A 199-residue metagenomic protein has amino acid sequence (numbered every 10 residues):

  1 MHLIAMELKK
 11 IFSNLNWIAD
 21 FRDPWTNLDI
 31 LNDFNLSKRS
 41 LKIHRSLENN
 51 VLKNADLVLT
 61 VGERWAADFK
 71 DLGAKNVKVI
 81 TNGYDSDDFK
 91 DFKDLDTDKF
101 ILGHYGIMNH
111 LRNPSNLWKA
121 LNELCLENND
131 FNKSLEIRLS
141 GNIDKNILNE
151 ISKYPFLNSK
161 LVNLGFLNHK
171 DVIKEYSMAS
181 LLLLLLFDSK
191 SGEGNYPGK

Functional and structural regions predicted by a protein language model:
M1-S13, A19-N27: An aromatic- and histidine-rich active-site surface loop
L3, E7-I11, K38-V58: Membrane-proximal helix-turn-helix segments that form the acceptor-binding/catalytic region of lipid-linked
N16, N27-N50, S86: Nucleotide-sugar donor phosphate/pyrophosphate-binding loop at the beta->alpha transition of glycosyltransferases
L31, Y84-K99: Acidic anion/phosphate-binding donor-loop and adjacent secondary structure in glycosyltransferase catalytic cores
R64, G83: Carbohydrate-associated surface elements
L95-R112, W118-L121: Conserved donor-binding/catalytic core segment of Leloir-type glycosyltransferases
R112, N168-K174, L182-K199: Nucleotide-sugar-dependent
N128, N132-S134, R138-G141, N146-D171: Nucleotide-activated donor-binding/catalytic signature segment of Leloir-type glycosyltransferases, i.e., the conserved
